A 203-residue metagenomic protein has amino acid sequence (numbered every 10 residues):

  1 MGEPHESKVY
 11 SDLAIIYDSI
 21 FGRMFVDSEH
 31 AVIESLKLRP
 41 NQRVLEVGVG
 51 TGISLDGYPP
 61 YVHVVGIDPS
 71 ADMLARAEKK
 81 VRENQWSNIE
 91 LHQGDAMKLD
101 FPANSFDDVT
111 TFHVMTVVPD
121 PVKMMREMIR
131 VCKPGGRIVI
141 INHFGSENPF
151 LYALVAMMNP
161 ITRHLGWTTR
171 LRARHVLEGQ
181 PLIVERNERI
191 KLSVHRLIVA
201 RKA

Functional and structural regions predicted by a protein language model:
M1-R39, I53-S54, R76, N84 (+2 more regions): Conserved class I S-adenosyl-L-methionine
P4, F21-R23, V139-V194: C-terminal alpha-helical "lid/dimerization" subdomain adjacent to the S-adenosyl-L-methionine
R43, H63, G135-R137: Short glycine-centered segments of the SAM/dcSAM-binding site in methyltransferase folds
L45-K98: Class I SAM-dependent methyltransferase SAM/SAH-binding core
M97-D108: A short acidic, Gly/Pro-enriched loop at the edge of an enzyme's catalytic core that lines a small-molecule cofactor
D108-D120: A short SAM/SAH-binding and catalytic strip from SAM-dependent methyltransferases
V122-P134: A short glycine-rich, Lys/Arg-flanked "PGG" loop and its adjoining helix->strand segment in the class I
I198-A203: C-terminal lobe and adjacent flexible extensions of AdoMet/dcAdoMet transferase-like proteins
